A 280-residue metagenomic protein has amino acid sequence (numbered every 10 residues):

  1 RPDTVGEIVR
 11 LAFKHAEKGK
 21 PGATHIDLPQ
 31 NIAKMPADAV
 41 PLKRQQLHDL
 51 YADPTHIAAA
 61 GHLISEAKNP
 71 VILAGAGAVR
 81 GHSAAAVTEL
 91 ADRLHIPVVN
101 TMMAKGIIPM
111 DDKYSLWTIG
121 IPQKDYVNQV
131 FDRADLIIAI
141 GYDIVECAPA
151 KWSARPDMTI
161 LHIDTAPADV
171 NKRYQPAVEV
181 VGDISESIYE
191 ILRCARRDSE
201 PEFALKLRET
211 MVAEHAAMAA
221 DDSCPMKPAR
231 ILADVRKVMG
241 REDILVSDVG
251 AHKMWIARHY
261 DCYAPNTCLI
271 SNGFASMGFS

Functional and structural regions predicted by a protein language model:
R1-E7, Q30, A104-L207: Glycine-rich, acidic loop regions that bind phosphate or pyrophosphate groups
V9, H15-K20, H56-P70, L90 (+2 more regions): Glycine-rich phosphate/diphosphate-binding loops that line cofactor/substrate pockets in enzymes
L11, H15-E66: Conformationally flexible catalytic loops at phosphate/diphosphate-handling active centers
L28-A33, A76-A78, K105, P167 (+1 more regions): Glycine-rich beta-alpha junction loops
A39-A60, S199-M226: Long, charged amphipathic helices and adjacent flexible linkers at domain junctions
K68-G81, A91, D222, V246: Glycine-rich phosphate/diphosphate-binding loops and the adjacent beta-loop-alpha structural elements that coordinate
E209-S280: Active-site diphosphate/adenylate-binding microenvironment
